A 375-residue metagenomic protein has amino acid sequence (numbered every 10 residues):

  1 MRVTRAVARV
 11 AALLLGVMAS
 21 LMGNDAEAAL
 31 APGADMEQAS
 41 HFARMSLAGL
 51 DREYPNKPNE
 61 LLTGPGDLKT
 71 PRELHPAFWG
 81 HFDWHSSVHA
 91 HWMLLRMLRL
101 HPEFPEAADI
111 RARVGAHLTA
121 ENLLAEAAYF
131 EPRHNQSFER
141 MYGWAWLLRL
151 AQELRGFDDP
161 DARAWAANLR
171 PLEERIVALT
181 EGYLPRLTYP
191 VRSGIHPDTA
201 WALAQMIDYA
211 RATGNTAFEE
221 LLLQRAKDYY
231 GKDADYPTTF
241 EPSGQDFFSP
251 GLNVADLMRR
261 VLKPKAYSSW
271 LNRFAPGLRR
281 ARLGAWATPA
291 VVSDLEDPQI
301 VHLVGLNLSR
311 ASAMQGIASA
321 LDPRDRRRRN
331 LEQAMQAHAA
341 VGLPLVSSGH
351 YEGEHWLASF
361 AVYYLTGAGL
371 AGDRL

Functional and structural regions predicted by a protein language model:
M1-A11: Bacterial N-terminal signal peptides that target proteins for export
A11-S20: Bacterial N-terminal signal peptides
A29-A43, G49, L100, F157-P160 (+2 more regions): Terminal, non-catalytic domain-edge segments
A29-W79: Low-complexity, Ser/Thr/Pro/Gly-enriched N-terminal "stalk/linker" regions
L30-D35, R72-V88, A128-A145, R186-T199 (+4 more regions): Solvent-exposed loop and edge beta-strand segments that line ligand/cofactor-binding and catalytic clefts
F42-Y54, I110-A128, N168-Y189, A217-T238 (+2 more regions): Long, well-ordered core segments of solenoidal/helical folds
P76, V88, M97-T213: Extended ligand-binding groove/face enriched in aromatic
S86-M97, E139-R155, P197-R211, D246-R260 (+2 more regions): Well-ordered alpha-helical segments within folded domains of soluble proteins
